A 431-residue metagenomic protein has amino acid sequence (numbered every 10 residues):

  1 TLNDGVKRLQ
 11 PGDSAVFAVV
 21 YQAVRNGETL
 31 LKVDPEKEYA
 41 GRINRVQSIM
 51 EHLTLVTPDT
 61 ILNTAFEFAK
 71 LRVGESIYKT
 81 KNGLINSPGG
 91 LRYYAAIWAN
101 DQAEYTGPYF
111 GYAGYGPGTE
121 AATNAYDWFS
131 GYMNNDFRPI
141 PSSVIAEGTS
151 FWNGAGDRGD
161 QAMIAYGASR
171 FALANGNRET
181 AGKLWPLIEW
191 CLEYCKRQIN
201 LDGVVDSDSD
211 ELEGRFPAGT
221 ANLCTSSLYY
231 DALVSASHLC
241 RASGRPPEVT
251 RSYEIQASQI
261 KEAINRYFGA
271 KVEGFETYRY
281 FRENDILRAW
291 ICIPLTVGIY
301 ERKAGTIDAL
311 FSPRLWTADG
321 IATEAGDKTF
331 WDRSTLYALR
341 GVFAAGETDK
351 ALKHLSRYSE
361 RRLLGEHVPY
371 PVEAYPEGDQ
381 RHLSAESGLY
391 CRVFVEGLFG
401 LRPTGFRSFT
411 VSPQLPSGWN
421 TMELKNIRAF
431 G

Functional and structural regions predicted by a protein language model:
T1-I61, Y115, E347-A351, L355 (+3 more regions): Terminal accessory carbohydrate-recognition/targeting modules of carbohydrate-active enzymes
L2-P35, L91-A95, P141-M163, E193-S258 (+3 more regions): The feature captures the catalytic groove of carbohydrate-active enzymes
Q47-G182, S209, E283-T296, L310 (+3 more regions): Substrate-binding groove/exosite segments of carbohydrate-active enzymes
L55-F68, T250-V272: Gly/Pro-rich turn-and-neighbor structural signature
I77-T80, M133-R138, K196-D206, R266-E273 (+2 more regions): Proline-centered turn/helix-capping motifs that create local helix->coil transitions or kinks
W98-D127, G182, P186-E193, G214 (+4 more regions): Active-site core of glycosidic bond-cleaving carbohydrate-active enzymes
S130, N134, G176, K196 (+5 more regions): Helix-capping and short linker residues that terminate individual alpha-solenoid repeat units
S169, E189, Q198: Substrate-binding cleft and catalytic face of glycoside hydrolase catalytic domains, especially the flexible beta-alpha
